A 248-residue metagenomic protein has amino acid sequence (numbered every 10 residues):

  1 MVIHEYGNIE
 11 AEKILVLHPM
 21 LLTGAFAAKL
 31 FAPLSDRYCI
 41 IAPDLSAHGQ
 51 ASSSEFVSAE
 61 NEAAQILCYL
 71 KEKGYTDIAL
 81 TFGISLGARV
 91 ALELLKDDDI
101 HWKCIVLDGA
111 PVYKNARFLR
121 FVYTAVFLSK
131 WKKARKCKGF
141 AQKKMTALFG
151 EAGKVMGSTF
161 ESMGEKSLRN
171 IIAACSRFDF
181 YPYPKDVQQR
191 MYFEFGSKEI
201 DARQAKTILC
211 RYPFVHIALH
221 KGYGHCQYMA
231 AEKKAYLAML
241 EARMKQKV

Functional and structural regions predicted by a protein language model:
H4-Q50: Conserved HGGG/HGGXW glycine-rich cap/lid loop of the alpha/beta-hydrolase fold
I41-L80: Active-site loop/oxyanion-hole signature of alpha/beta-hydrolase fold enzymes
G83-G87, A91: Gly/Ala-rich beta-loop-alpha elbow adjacent to hydrolase catalytic centers
K96, W102-K132: Flexible "cap/lid" loop of the alpha/beta hydrolase fold
R117-F118, A134-K185: Conserved alpha/beta-hydrolase catalytic His-Asp/Glu region
V187, F193-F195: Short beta-strand/loop motif that positions the catalytic acidic residue of the alpha/beta-hydrolase fold
S197-R203, C226: Acidic catalytic loop of the alpha/beta-hydrolase fold
Y223-A235: Catalytic histidine-centered segment of alpha/beta-hydrolase-like enzymes
